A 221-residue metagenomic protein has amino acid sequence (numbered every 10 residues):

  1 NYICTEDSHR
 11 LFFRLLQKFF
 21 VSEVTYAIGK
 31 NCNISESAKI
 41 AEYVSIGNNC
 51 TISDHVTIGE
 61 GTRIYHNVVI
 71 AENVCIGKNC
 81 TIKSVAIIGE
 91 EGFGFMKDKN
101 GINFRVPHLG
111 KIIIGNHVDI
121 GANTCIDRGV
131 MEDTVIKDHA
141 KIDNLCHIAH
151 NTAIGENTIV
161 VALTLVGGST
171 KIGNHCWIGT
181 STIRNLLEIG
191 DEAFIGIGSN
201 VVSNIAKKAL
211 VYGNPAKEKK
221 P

Functional and structural regions predicted by a protein language model:
N1-N31: Short, basic phosphate-binding NTP loop
A27-Y212, A216-E218: Structural signal for interior beta-strand "rungs" in well-ordered beta-sheet cores of soluble enzyme domains
